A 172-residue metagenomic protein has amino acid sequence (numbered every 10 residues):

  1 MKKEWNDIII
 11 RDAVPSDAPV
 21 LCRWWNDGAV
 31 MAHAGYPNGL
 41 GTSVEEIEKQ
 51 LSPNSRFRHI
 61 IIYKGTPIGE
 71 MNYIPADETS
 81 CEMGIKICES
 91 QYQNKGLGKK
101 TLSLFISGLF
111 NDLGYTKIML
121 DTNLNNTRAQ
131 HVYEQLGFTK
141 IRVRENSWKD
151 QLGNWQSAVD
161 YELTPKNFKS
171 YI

Functional and structural regions predicted by a protein language model:
M1-V44, E48, K166-I172: A short, well-structured alpha-helix characteristic of acyl/acetyltransferase catalytic modules
P37-Y92, T164-N167: Acetyl-CoA-dependent GNAT
E89-Q91, K95, L124-N125: Active-site acidic-Proline motif in GNAT/NAT acetyltransferases
Y92, G96-F105: Conserved acetyl-CoA pyrophosphate-binding loop and the N-cap/start of the following alpha-helix in GNAT-like
K99-K100, L124-R142: Conserved active-site alpha-helix within GNAT-family acetyltransferase domains
N111-D121: Conserved GNAT acetyl-CoA-binding A-motif
M119-D121, T139-Q156: Conserved catalytic-core motifs of GNAT/GCN5-like acyltransferases
G153-I172: Terminal substrate-recognition subdomain of acyl/acetyltransferases
